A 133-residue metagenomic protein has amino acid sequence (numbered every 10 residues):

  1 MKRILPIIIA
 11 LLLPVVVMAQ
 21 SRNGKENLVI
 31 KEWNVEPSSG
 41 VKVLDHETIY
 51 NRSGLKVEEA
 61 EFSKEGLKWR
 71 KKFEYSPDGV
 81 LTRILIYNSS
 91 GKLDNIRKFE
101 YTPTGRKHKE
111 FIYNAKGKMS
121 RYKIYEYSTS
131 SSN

Functional and structural regions predicted by a protein language model:
M1-R22: Bacterial Sec-dependent N-terminal signal peptides
Q20-N133: Buried hydrophobic residues that stabilize the cores of well-folded domains
